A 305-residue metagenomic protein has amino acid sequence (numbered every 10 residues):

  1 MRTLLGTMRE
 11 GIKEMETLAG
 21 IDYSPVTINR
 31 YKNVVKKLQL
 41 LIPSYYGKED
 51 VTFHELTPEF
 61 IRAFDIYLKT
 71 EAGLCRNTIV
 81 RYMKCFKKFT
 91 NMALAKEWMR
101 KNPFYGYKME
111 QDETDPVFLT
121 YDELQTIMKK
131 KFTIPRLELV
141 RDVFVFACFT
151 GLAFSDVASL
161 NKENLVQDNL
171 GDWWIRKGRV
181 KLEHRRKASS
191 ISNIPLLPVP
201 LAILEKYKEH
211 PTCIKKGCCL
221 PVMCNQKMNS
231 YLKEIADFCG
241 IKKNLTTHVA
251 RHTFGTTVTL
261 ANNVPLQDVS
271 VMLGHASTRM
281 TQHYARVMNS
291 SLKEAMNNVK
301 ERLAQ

Functional and structural regions predicted by a protein language model:
R2-V35: Short, aromatic/basic-rich helix-turn unit that serves as a nucleic-acid recognition element
V26, V34-S44, T70-F104: N-terminal DNA-binding recognition helix of tyrosine site-specific recombinases/integrases
L56, L139-V140, V222-Q226, K242-N262: Short basic/aromatic active-site micro-motif
R76, V80, M99, Y105-F154 (+1 more regions): Basic, Lys/Arg- and aromatic-enriched nucleic-acid-binding interface segment
V145, F149, S155-D156, E234 (+2 more regions): C-terminal catalytic core of tyrosine-transesterase DNA break-rejoin enzymes
S159-E205: Conserved tyrosine-mediated DNA breakage-rejoining catalytic core shared by Y-recombinases
R179-K181, N225, L273-N298: Catalytic-site neighborhood detector that most strongly recognizes the C-terminal catalytic loop/helix of tyrosine
L196-K242: Active-site/catalytic core of tyrosine-dependent DNA strand-transfer enzymes
